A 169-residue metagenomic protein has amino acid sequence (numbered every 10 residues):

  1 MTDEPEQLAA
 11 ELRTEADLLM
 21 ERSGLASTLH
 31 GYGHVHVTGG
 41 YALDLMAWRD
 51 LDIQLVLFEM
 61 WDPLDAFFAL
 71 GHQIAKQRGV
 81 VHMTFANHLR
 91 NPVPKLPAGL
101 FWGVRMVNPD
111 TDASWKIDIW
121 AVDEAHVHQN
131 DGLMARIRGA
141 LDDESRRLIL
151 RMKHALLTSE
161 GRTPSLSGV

Functional and structural regions predicted by a protein language model:
M1-E4, N87, G99-F101, G168-V169: Charge-dense, helix-prone N-terminal extensions
M1-T38: Helical scaffold of the NTase/Pol beta-like nucleotidyltransferase catalytic core
T2, E6-A10, Y32-H34, F58-L64 (+1 more regions): Intrinsically disordered, low-complexity Ser/Thr/Pro/Gly-rich regulatory segments
L25-F68: Active-site nucleotide-donor binding segment shared across nucleotidyl transfer reactions
E59, D110, D123-A125: Short loop/turn segments at secondary-structure transitions that flank enzyme active sites
D65-R78: Amphipathic alpha-helical segments
Q77-A121: Conserved catalytic core of two-metal-ion nucleotidyltransferases
S114-V169: Catalytic cores of NTP-dependent nucleotidyl/adenyl transfer enzymes across multiple folds
